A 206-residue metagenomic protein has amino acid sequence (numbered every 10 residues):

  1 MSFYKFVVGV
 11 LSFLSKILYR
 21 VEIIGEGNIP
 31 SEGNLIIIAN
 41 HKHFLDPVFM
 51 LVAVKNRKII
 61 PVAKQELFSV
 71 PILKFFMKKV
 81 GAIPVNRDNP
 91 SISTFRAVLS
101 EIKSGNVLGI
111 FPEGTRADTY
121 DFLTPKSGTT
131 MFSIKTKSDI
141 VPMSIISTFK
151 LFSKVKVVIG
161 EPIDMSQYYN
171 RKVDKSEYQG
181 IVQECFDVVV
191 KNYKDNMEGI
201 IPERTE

Functional and structural regions predicted by a protein language model:
F3, V7-G9, K16, P30-N89: Catalytic core of membrane glycerolipid acyltransferases/transacylases, capturing the structured, soluble-facing
L14, V54, M77, E101 (+1 more regions): A generic structural signal for well-ordered alpha-helical segments
I17-I24: Low-complexity, charge- and small-residue-enriched intrinsically disordered regions
R20, N56-K58, K79, G105 (+1 more regions): A generic structural signal for alpha->beta connector loops
G25, N40, A63-K64, G81 (+2 more regions): A secondary-structure boundary/capping signal
N28, K42, S147-F149: Short polar/acidic secondary-structure junctions
N28-S31, I102: Short, flexible hinge/linker loops that cap or flank conserved catalytic cores
T94-E206: Non-catalytic C-terminal accessory region of glycerolipid acyltransferases and related lyso-lipid remodeling enzymes
